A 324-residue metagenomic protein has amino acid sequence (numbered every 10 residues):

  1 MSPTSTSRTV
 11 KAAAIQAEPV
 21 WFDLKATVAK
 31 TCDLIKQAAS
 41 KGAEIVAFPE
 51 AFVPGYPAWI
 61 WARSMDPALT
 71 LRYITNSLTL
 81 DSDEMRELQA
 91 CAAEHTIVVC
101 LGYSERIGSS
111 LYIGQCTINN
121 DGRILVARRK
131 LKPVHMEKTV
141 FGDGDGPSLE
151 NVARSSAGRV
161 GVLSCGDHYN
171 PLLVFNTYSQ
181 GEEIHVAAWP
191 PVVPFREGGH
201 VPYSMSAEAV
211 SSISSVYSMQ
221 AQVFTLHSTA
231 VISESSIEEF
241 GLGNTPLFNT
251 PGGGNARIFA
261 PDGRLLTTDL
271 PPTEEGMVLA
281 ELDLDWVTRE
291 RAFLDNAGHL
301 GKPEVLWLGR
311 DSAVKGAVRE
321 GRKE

Functional and structural regions predicted by a protein language model:
S2-I45: N-terminal glycine-/serine-/threonine-rich phosphate-binding loop
T4-R8, A13-A17, F48, L111 (+7 more regions): Ligand-binding pocket scaffold of soluble enzyme catalytic domains
L24, K36-N120, P191-V223: Cys-nucleophile CN-hydrolase/nitrilase-fold catalytic domain and related Cys-dependent amidase chemistry that acts on
A58-W61, C116-N119, A127-V134, R257 (+1 more regions): Short beta->alpha transition motifs characteristic of CBS
M85-R86, A90, E105-I213: Active-site catalytic loop in hydrolytic enzyme cores
L101-Y103, I113-T117, N151, H227 (+2 more regions): Short beta-strand scaffold segments in enzyme catalytic cores
F224-E324: C-terminal beta-strand edge segments of enzyme domains
